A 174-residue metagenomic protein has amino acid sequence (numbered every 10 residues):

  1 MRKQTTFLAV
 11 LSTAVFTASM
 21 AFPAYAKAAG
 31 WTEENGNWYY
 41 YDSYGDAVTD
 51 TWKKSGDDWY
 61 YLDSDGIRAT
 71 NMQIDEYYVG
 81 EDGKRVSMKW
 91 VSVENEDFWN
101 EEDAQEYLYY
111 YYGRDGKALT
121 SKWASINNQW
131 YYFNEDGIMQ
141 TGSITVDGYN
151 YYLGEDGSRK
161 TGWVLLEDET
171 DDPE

Functional and structural regions predicted by a protein language model:
R2-E174: Extracellular adhesion/carbohydrate-binding repeat motifs centered on closely spaced tryptophans
